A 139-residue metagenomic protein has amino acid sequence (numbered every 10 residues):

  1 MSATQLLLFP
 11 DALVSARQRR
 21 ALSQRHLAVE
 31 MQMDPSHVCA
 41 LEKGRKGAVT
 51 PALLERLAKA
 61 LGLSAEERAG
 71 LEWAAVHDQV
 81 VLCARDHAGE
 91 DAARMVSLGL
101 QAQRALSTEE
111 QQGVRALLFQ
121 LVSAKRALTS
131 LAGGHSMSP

Functional and structural regions predicted by a protein language model:
M1-R20, G113: A short, Lys/Arg-rich alpha-helix, primarily the initiator
L13, L27-A28, V38-L41: Conserved hydrophobic/aromatic packing and binding residues within compact polymer-binding modules
V14, R25, E55: Residues within the helices of the helix-turn-helix
R17, A28, A58: The alpha-helix within a helix-turn-helix
Q32-A48, R56: Recognition helix of helix-turn-helix/homeodomain-like DNA-binding domains that insert into the DNA major groove
A52, A65-A93: Short amphipathic recognition helices of helix-turn-helix/homeodomain-type DNA-binding modules
